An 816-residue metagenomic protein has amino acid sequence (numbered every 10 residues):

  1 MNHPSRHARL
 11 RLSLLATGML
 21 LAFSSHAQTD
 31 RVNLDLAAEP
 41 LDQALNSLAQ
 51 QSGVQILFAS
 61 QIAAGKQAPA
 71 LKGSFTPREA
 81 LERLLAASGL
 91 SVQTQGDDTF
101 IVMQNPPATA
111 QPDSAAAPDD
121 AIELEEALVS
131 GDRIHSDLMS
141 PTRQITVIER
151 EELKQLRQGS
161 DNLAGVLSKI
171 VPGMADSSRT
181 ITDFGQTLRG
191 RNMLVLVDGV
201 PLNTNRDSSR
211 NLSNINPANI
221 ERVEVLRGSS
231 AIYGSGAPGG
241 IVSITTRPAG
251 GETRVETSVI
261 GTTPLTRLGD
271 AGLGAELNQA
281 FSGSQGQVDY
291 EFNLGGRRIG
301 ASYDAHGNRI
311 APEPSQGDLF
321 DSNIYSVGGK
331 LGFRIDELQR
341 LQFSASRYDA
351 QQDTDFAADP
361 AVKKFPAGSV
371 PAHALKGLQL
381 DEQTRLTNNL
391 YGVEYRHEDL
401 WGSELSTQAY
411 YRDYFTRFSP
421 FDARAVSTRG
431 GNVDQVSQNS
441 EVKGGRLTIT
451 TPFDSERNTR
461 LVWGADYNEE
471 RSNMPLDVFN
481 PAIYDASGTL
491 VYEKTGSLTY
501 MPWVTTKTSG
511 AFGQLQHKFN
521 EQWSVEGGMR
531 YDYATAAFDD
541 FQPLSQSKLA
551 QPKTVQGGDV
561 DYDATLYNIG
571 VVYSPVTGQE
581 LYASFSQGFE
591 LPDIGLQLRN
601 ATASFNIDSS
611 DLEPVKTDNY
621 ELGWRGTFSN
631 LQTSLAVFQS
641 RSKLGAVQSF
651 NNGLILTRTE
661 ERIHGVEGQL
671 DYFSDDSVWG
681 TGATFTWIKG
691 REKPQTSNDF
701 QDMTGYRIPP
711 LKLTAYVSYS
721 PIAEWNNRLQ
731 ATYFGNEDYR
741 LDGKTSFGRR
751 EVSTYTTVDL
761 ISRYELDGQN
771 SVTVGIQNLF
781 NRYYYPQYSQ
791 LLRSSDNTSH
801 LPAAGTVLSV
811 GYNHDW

Functional and structural regions predicted by a protein language model:
F100, S130, A164-P201, E221: Extracytoplasmic beta-strand/coil segments of soluble accessory domains associated with Gram-negative outer-membrane
G185, V200-R227, Q279: Short acidic/polar hinge/loop motifs at secondary-structure boundaries that mediate gating or recognition
I215-S258, D815: A beta-strand signature from Gram-negative outer-membrane beta-barrel systems, especially the internal plug domain
S258, T450-P452, E521-Q522, A534 (+4 more regions): Gram-negative outer-membrane beta-barrel transporters
G269-D304, N308-D355, T387-R396, S455 (+2 more regions): Transmembrane beta-barrel wall of Gram-negative outer-membrane proteins
R334-Y348, T384-S545, V572-S574, T633-V637 (+2 more regions): Face-selective signature of the C-terminal outer-membrane beta-barrel domain
E394-E398, E404-D422, V572-S574, E580-S586 (+7 more regions): Membrane-embedded beta-barrel scaffold of Gram-negative outer-membrane proteins
F638, Y733-R740, R763-W816: C-terminal beta-signal and adjacent terminal beta-strands/loops of Gram-negative outer-membrane beta-barrel proteins
